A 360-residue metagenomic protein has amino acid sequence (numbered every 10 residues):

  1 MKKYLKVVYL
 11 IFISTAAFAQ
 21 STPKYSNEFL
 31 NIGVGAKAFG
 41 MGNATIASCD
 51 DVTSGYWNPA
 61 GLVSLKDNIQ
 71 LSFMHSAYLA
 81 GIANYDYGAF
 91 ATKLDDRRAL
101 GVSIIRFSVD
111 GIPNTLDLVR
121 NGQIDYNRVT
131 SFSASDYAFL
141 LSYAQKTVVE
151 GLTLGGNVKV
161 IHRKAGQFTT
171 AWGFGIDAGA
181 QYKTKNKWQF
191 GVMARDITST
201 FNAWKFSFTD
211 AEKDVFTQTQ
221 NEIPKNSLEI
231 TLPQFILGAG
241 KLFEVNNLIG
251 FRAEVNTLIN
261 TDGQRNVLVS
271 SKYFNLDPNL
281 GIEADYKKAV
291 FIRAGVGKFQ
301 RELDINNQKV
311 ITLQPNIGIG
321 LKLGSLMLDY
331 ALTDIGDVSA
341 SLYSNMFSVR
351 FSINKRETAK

Functional and structural regions predicted by a protein language model:
M1-K2, T209: Serine/threonine-rich low-complexity intrinsically disordered regions
K2-L10: Sec-dependent signal peptide recognition, specifically the positively charged N-region followed immediately by
T15-A19: Sec/Tat signal peptide C-region and signal peptidase I cleavage site
Q20-K360: Subset of outer-membrane beta-barrel
